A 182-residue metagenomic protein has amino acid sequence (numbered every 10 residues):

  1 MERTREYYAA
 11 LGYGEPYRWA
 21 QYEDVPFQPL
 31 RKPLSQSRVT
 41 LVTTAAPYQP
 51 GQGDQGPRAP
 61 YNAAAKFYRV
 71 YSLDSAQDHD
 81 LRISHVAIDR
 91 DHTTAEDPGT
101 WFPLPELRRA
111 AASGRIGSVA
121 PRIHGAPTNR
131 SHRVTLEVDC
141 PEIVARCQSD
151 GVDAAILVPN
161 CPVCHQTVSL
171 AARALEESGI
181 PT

Functional and structural regions predicted by a protein language model:
M1-T182: Metallocofactor- and cofactor-centric catalytic cores in central/energy metabolism, strongly enriched
